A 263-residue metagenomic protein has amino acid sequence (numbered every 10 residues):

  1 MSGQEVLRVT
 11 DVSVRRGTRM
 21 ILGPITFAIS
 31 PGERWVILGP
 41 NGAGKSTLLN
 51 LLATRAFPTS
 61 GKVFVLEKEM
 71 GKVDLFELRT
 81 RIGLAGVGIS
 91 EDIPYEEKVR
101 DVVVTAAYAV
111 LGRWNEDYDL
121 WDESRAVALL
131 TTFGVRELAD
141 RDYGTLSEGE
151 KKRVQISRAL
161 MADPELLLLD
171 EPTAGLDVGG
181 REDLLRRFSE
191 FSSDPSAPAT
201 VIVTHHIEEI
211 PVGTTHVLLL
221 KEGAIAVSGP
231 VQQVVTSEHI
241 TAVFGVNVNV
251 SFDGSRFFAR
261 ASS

Functional and structural regions predicted by a protein language model:
A53: Helix-to-loop junction immediately C-terminal to a conserved catalytic motif
G61-G71, L78: Conserved ABC transporter NBD signature motif
D142-L146: Conserved ABC ATPase signature
D163: Conserved catalytic motifs of ABC-family nucleotide-binding domains
L167-E171: Catalytic Walker B motif of ABC-type/P-loop ATPase nucleotide-binding domains
V217-P230: H-loop (His-switch) and adjacent beta-strand-loop-beta switch element of ABC-type ATPase nucleotide-binding domains
V243-S263: ABC ATPase nucleotide-binding domains
